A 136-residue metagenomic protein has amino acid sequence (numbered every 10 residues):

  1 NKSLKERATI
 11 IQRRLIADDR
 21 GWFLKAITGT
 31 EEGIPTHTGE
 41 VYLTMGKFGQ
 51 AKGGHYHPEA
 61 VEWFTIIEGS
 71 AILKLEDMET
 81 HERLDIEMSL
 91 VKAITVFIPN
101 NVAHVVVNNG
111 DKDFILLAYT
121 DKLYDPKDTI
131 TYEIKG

Functional and structural regions predicted by a protein language model:
N1-T95, D111-G136: Non-catalytic, conserved peripheral segments adjacent to functional cores
A93-A103: Conserved SET/PR-domain catalytic core that frames the SAM/AdoMet-binding pocket
V106-N109: Asparagine-centered strand-capping/turn motif at beta-strand->loop junctions
